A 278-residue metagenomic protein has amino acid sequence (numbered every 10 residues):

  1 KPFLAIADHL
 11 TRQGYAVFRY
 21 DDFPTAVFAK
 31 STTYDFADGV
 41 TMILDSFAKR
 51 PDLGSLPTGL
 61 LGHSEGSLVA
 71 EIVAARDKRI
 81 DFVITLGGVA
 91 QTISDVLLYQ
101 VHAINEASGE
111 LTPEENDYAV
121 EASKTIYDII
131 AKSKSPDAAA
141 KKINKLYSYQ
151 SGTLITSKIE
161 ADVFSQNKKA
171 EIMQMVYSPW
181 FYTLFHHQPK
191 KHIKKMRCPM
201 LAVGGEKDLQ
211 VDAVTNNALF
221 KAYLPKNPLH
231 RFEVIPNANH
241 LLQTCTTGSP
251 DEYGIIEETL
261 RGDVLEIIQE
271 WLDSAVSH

Functional and structural regions predicted by a protein language model:
P2, K30-R50: Alpha/beta-hydrolase active-site loop
A7-V27: Conserved alpha/beta-hydrolase
S46-A107: Primarily recognizes the serine-hydrolase "nucleophile elbow" in alpha/beta-hydrolase and SGNH/GDSL folds
L86-K194: Accessory cap/linker subdomain of secreted extracellular hydrolases
M196, A202-G204: Short beta-strand/loop motif that positions the catalytic acidic residue of the alpha/beta-hydrolase fold
C198, D212-Y223: Short alpha-helix in the alpha/beta-hydrolase fold that links the catalytic acid
L224-T247: Catalytic histidine neighborhood in serine/cysteine hydrolases with alpha/beta-hydrolase-type architecture
A238-L241, T247-H278: Catalytic active-site module of serine/aspartate enzymes centered on a nucleophile-bearing elbow/loop
